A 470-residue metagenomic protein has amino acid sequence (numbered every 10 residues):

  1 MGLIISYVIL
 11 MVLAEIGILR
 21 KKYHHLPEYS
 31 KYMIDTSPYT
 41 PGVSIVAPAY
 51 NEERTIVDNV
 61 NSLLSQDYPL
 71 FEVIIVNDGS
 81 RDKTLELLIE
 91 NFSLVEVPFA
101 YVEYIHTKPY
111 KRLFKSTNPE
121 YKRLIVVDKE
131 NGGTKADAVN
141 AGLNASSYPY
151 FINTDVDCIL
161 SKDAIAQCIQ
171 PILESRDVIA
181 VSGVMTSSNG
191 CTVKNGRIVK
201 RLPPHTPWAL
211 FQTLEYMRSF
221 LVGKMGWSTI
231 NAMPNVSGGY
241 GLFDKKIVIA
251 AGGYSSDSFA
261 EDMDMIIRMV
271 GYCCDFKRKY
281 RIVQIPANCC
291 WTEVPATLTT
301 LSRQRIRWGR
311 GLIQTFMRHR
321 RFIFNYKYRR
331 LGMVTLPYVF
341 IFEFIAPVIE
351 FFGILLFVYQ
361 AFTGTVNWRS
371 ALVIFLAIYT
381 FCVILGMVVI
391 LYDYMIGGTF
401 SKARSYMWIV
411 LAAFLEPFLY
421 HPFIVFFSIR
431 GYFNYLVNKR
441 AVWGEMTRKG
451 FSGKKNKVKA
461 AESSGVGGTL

Functional and structural regions predicted by a protein language model:
M1-Y39, K224, L356, V389-Y392 (+2 more regions): N-terminal membrane-anchoring/stem segments of glycan-assembly enzymes
L10-L70, E86-I89: N-terminal signal-anchor transmembrane helix
P41-S44, E72, I249, D264: Cell-envelope/extracellular polymer assembly enzymes that use nucleotide-activated donors
N61-V127: Acidic donor-binding segment of Leloir-type glycosyltransferases
V97-D128, T134-N140, N144, Y148 (+5 more regions): Long helical/loop segments within the catalytic core of UDP-sugar-dependent glycosyltransferases, especially the large
F151: Short aromatic/hydrophobic "clamp" motif used to bind/position activated sugar donors
I247-A250, S258-V283: A short, conserved alpha-helix in the catalytic core of glycosyltransferases
Y338-V437: Membrane-embedded multi-pass helical conduit in multi-pass membrane proteins, especially envelope-biosynthetic
